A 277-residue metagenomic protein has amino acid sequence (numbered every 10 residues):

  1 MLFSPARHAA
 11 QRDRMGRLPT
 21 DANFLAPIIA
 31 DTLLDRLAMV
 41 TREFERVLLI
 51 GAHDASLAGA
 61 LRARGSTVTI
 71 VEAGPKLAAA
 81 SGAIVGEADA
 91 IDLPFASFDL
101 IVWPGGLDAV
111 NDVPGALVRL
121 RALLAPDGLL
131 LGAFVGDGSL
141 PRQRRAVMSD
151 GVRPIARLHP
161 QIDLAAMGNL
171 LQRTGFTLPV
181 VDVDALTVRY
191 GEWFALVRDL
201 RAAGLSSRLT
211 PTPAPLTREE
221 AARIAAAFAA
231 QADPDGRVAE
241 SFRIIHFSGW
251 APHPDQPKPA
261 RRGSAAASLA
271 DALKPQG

Functional and structural regions predicted by a protein language model:
M1-R42: Class I SAM-dependent methyltransferase Rossmann-like catalytic core, especially the SAM/SAH-binding loop
L34-P94, L100, P114-G115: Class I SAM-dependent methyltransferase SAM/SAH-binding core
R42, N111, A125: Short conserved AdoMet
G74-K76, L107, F134-S139: Short glycine-enriched loops at secondary-structure junctions
D99-P114, F134: A short SAM/SAH-binding and catalytic strip from SAM-dependent methyltransferases
P114-L129: A short glycine-rich, Lys/Arg-flanked "PGG" loop and its adjoining helix->strand segment in the class I
L131-A195, A203-L216: Conserved catalytic/acceptor-binding region of the Class I
F194-G277: C-terminal lobe and adjacent flexible extensions of AdoMet/dcAdoMet transferase-like proteins
